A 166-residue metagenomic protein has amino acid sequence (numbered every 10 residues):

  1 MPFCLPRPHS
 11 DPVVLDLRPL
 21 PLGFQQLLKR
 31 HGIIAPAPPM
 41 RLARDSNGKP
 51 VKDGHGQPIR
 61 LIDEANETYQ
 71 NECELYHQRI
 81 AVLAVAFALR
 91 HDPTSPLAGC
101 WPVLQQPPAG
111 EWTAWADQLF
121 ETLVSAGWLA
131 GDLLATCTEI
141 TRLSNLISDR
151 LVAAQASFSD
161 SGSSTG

Functional and structural regions predicted by a protein language model:
M1-P8: Short acidic, Pro/Gly- and aromatic-enriched capping/linker segments at domain boundaries
D11-G166: Short, surface-exposed, charged amphipathic helix/loop patches that serve as local interaction elements
